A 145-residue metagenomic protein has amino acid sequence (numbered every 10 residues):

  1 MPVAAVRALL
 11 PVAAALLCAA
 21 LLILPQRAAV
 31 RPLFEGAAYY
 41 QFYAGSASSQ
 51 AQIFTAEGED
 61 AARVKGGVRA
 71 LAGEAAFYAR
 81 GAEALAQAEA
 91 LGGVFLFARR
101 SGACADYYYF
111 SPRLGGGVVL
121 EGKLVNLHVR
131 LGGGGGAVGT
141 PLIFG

Functional and structural regions predicted by a protein language model:
M1-I53: N-terminal leader/presequence regions that precede the main folded/catalytic core
R7, P11, G92, R130-L131: Functionally constrained cores in energy, signaling, and assembly domains
L10, A19, P32, Y43 (+7 more regions): An almost-null, non-specific background feature that weakly reflects generic protein context rather than any particular
A37-G45, G92, L96, L114-G115 (+2 more regions): Glycine-centered secondary-structure boundary/capping sites
Y43, F54, R80, F110 (+2 more regions): A structural detector for beta-sheet-dominated domains
S49, E57-A62: Structured domain cores in non-transmembrane regions
A62-L120: Mature extracytoplasmic domains of secretory-pathway proteins
L120-G145: A cross-kingdom marker for long, charged
